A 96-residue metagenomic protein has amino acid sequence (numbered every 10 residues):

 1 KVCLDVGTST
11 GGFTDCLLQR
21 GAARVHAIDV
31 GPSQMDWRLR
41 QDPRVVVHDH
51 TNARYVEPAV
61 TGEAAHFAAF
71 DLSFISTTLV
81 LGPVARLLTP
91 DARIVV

Functional and structural regions predicted by a protein language model:
K1-S9: Conserved class I S-adenosyl-L-methionine
V2, A23-R24, R44, R93-I94: Residues at the starts of beta-strands that form the adenosine-phosphate
T10-G21: Conserved SAM-binding loop of SAM-dependent methyltransferases across substrates and taxa, primarily the Class I
D15, W37-R40, L81-P83: Short amphipathic alpha-helical segments
H26-I75: S-adenosyl-L-methionine
T78-V95: A short glycine-rich, Lys/Arg-flanked "PGG" loop and its adjoining helix->strand segment in the class I
